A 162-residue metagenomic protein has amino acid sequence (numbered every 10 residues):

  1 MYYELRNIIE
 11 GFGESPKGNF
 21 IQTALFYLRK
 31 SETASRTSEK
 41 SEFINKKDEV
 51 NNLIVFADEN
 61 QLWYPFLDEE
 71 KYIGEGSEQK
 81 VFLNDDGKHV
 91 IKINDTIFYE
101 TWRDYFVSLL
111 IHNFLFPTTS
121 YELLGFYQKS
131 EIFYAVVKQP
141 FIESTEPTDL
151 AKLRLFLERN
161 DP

Functional and structural regions predicted by a protein language model:
M1-E69: Juxta-kinase regulatory segment immediately upstream of eukaryotic protein kinase catalytic domains
E4, N52, L110-I111, A151-L155: Exposed alpha-helical structural elements
G11-G13, G18, G74-G76, G87 (+1 more regions): Residue-identity detector for glycine
E32-K46, N51-I54, F66-P117: ATP-binding glycine-rich loop module of kinase domains
W63-K71, Y121-Y127: A short acidic/basic microdomain associated with nuclease active sites
D95-I97, N113-P162: Conserved structural core of kinase catalytic domains
